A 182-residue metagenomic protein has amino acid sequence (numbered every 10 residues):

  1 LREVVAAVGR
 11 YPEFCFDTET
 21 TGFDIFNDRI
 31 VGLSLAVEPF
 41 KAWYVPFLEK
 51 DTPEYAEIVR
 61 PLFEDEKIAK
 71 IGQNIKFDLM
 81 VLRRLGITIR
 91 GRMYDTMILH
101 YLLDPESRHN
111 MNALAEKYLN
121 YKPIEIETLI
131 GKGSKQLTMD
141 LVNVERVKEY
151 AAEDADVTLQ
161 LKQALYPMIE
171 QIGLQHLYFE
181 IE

Functional and structural regions predicted by a protein language model:
L1-Y118: Conserved RNase H-like, two-metal-ion catalytic cores of nucleic-acid enzymes
R90, K117-Y118, I124-E182: Mixed-charge, glycine-rich, non-catalytic linkers/tails in nucleic-acid processing enzymes
